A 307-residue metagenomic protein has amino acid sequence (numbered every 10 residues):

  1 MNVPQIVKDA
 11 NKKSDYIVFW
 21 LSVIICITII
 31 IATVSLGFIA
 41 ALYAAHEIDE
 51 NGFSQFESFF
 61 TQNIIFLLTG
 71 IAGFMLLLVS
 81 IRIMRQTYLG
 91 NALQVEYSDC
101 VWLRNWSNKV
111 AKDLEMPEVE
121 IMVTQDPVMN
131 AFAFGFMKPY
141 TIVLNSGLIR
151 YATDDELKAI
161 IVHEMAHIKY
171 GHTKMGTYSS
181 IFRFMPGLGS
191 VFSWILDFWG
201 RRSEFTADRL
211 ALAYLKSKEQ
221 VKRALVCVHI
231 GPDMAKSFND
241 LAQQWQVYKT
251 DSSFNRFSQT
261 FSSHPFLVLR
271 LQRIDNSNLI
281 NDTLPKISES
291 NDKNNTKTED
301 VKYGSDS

Functional and structural regions predicted by a protein language model:
M1-V128, S288-S307: Hydrophobic or amphipathic, alpha-helical segments that drive membrane association/targeting
Y97-E118, S193-T250, L279-D282, I287-D292: Short helix/loop segments within enzyme catalytic domains that coordinate or immediately flank catalytic cofactors
S107, L144, A207, L225 (+2 more regions): Residue-level signature of catalytic and energy-coupling elements of molecular machines, predominantly ATP/GTP-dependent
D113, V128-T153: Active-site scaffold of zinc-dependent metalloenzymes
V143, T153-Y170: Short alpha-helix carrying the canonical HExxH Zn2+-binding catalytic motif
M165-I181, K218-E219: Catalytic Zn2+-binding segment of zinc metalloproteases
T177-L196: Hydrophobic, aromatic-rich membrane-embedded alpha-helical segments
Q244-S307: Pan-zinc metallopeptidase signature
